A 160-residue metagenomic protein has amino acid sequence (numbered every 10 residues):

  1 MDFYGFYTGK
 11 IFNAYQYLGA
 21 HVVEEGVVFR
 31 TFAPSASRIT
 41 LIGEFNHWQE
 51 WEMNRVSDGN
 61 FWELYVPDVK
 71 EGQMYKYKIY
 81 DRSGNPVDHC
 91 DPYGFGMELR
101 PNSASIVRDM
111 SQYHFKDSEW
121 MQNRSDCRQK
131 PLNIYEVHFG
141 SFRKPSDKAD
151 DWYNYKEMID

Functional and structural regions predicted by a protein language model:
M1-E24, V28, V56-E157: The feature marks proteins involved in alpha-glucan
T31, G43, I79: Glycine-rich, histidine-containing beta strand-loop boundary motifs that form or position
F32-I39, N46-W48: Short proline/glycine-enriched turn/loop motifs at strand-loop junctions of beta-rich domains
I39-L41, Y75: Short beta-strand elements bearing conserved aromatic residues within extracellular beta-rich modules
E44-Q49, R82: Change "in extracellular beta-sheet-rich domains … of secreted and cell-surface proteins" to "in beta-sheet-rich domains
M53: N-terminal cofactor/phosphate-binding cores enriched in small/glycine residues, especially glycine-rich loops such as
D160: Glycan-recognition and catalytic cores of secretory/periplasmic carbohydrate-active enzymes
